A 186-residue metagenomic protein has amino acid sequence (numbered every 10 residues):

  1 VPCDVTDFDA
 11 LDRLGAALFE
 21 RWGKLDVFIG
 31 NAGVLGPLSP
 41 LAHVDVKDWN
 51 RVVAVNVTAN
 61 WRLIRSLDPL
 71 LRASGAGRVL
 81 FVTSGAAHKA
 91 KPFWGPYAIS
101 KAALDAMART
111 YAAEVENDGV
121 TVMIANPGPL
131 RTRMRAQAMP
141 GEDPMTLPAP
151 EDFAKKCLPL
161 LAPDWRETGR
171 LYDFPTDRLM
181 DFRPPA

Functional and structural regions predicted by a protein language model:
P2-R13, V46: The beta1-alpha1 cofactor-binding region of Rossmann-like NAD(H)/NADP(H)-dependent oxidoreductases
N31-P37: Conserved NAD(P)H cofactor-binding loop of Rossmann-fold oxidoreductase domains
S39-L41, D48-N50: Substrate-binding pocket helix/loop in short-chain dehydrogenase/reductase
I64, S100: Active-site helix of classical SDR
P69, A113-E114: Alpha-helical segment proximal to the catalytic Tyr-Lys
S84: Residue(s) in the substrate-gating loop at a strand-loop-helix junction that position the organic substrate next
N117-V120, I124-A125, T132, P140-R183: C-terminal helical subdomain
